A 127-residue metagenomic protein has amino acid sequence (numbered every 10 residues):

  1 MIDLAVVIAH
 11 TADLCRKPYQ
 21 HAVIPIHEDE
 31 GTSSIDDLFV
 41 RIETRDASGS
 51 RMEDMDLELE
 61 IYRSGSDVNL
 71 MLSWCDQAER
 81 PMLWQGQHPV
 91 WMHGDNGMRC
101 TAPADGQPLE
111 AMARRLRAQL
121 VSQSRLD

Functional and structural regions predicted by a protein language model:
M1-E58: Negatively charged, low-complexity tracts enriched in Asp/Glu with abundant Ser/Thr
L4, L14, L38, L57-L59 (+6 more regions): Generic detector of leucine side chains in alpha-helical contexts
A5, A9-A12, A22, A47 (+4 more regions): A sequence-composition feature that detects small, non-aromatic residues
R16, R41, R45, R51 (+5 more regions): Arginine residue identity/basic-tract feature
H21-P25, D29, N69-M71, G94 (+2 more regions): Generic marker of "main functional regions" within proteins
S33-S34, S48-S50, S64-S66, S73 (+1 more regions): Generic serine detector
E58-A104: Intrinsically disordered, low-complexity regulatory segments enriched in Ser/Thr/Pro and charged residues
H88-D127: Ampiphathic alpha-helical segments that act as solvent-exposed interaction surfaces
